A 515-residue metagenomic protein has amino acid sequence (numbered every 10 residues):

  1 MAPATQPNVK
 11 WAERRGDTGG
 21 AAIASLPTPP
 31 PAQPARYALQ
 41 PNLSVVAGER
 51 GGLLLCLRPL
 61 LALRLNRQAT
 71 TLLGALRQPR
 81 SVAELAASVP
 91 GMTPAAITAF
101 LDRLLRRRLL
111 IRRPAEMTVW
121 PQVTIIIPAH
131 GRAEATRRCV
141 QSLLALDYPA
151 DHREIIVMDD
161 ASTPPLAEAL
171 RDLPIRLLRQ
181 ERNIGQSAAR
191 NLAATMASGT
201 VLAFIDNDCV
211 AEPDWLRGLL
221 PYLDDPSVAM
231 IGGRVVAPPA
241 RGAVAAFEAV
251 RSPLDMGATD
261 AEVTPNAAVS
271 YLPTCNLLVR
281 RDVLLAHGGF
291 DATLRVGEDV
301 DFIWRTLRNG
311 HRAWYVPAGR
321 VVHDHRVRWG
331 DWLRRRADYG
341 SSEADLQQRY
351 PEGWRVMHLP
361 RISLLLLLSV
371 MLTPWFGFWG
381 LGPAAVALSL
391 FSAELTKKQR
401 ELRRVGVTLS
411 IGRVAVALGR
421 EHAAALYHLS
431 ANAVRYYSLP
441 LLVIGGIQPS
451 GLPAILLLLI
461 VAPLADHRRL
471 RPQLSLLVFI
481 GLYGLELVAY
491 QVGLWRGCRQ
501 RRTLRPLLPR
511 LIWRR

Functional and structural regions predicted by a protein language model:
A2-A75: Acidic, low-complexity/disordered tracts enriched in E/D and polar residues
R58-L60, L65-R67, L72, A87-S142: N-proximal low-complexity "stem/linker" segments adjacent to membrane-targeting elements
Q141-H152: Short, acidic, metal-binding catalytic loop of nucleotide-sugar glycosyltransferases
I156-A167, R182, C209: A conserved acidic beta->alpha catalytic loop
A167-M196, V228, L254: Conserved donor nucleotide-binding strand/loop of the catalytic core
Q180-A197, N207, A261-S270, C275: Glycine-rich, basic loop-to-helix element that forms the pyrophosphate-binding segment of sugar-nucleotide handling
L202: Short aromatic/hydrophobic "clamp" motif used to bind/position activated sugar donors
D214-A246, D324: Conserved donor NDP-sugar-binding/catalytic core segment of glycosyltransferases
